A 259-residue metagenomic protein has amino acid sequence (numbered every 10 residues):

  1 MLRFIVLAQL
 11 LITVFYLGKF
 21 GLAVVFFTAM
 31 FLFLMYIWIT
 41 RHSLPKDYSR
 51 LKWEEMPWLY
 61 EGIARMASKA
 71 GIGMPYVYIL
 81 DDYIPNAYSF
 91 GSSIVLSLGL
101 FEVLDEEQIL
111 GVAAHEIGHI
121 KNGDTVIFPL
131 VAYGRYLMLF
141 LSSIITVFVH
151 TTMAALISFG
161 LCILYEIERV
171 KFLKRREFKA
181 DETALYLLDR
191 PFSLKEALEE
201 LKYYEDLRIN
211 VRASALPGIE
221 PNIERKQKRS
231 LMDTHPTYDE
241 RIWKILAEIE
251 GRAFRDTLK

Functional and structural regions predicted by a protein language model:
L2-Y16, Y133-I144: Canonical alpha-helical transmembrane segments of integral membrane proteins
T13-A29, V147-F159: Hydrophobic alpha-helical transmembrane segments
F27-T40, L164-F172: Hydrophobic alpha-helical membrane-associated segments
M35-A113, I117, K121-T125: Peri-catalytic and regulatory segments of divalent metal-dependent proteins
L51-M74, H150-L216: Short helix/loop segments within enzyme catalytic domains that coordinate or immediately flank catalytic cofactors
K69-G91, A184-K259: Active-site-proximal gating segments in proteases and membrane effectors
I117-G134, P191-F192: Catalytic Zn2+-binding segment of zinc metalloproteases
L130-L164: A hydrophobic membrane-anchoring feature enriched in long, contiguous, low-charge segments that mark signal-anchor
